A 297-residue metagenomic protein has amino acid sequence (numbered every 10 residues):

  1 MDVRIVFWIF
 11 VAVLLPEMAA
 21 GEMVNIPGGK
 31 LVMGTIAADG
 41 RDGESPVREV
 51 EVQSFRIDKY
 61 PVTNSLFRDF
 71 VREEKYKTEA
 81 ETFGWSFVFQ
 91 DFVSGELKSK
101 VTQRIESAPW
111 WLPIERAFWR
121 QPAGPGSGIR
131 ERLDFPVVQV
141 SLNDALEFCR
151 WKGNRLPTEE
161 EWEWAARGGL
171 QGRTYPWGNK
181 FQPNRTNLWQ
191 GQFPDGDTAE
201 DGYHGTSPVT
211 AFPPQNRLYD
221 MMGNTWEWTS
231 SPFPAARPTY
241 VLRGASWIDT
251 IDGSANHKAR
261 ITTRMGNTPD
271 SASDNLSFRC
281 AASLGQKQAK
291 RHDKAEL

Functional and structural regions predicted by a protein language model:
M1-V6: Bacterial N-terminal signal peptides that target proteins for export
L14-P16: N-terminal signal peptide c-region/cleavage motif recognized by signal peptidases
A19-G21: Boundary at the C-terminal end of the N-terminal hydrophobic targeting segment
N25-I26, V32, I36-A37, K77 (+3 more regions): Functional-site microenvironments in short loops/helix caps that host divalent-cation chemistry
G43-D69: N-terminal, post-signal-peptide region of Sec/Tat-exported proteins
K59, N64-V71, S141-E147, E163: Short, solvent-exposed alpha-helical surface patches in non-cytosolic proteins
D274-Q288: Short, structured beta-strand segments at or near domain termini in extracellular proteins/domains
K287-K290, K294-L297: Low-complexity, Gly/Pro
